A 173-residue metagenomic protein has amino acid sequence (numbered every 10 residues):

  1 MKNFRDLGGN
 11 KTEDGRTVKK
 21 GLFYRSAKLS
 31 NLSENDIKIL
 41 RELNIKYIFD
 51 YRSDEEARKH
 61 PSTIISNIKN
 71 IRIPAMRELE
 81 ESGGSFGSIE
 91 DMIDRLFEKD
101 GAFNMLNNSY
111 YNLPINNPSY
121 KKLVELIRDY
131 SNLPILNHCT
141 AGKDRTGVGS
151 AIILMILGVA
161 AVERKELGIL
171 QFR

Functional and structural regions predicted by a protein language model:
M1-L136, G149-R173: Cys-dependent protein tyrosine phosphatase-like superfamily
T140-A141, R145-T146: Ser/Thr-glycine-rich phosphate-binding loops at phosphate-binding pockets of nucleotides, nucleotide cofactors
